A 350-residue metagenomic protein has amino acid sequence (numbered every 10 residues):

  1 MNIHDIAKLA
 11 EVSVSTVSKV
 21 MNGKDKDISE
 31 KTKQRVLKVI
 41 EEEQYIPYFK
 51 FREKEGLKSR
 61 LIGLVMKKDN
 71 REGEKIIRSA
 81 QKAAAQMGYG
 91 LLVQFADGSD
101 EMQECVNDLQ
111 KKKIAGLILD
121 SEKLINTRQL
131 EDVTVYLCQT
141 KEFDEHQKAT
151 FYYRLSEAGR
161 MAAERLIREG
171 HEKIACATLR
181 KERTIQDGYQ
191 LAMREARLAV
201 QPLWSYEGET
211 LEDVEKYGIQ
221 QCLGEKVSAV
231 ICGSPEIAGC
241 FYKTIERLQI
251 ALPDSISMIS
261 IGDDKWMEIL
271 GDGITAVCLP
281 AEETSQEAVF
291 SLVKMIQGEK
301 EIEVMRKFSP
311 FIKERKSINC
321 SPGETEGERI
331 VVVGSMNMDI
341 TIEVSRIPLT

Functional and structural regions predicted by a protein language model:
M1-L57, P348: N-terminal helix-turn-helix DNA-binding module of bacterial transcription factors
R35, E72-M87, A158-M161, K181-V200 (+2 more regions): Short, solvent-exposed amphipathic alpha-helices that sit in or adjacent to ligand/effector-binding or catalytic
G56-E164, Q220-E225, A229, E236: Alpha-helical recognition/docking segments in bacterial nutrient-uptake and carbohydrate-utilization systems
A84-F95, A175, Q190-E212: Short beta-strand elements in bilobed, periplasmic/extracellular small-molecule ligand-binding domains
K141, H146-C176, L211-I219, A238 (+1 more regions): Hydrophobic alpha-helical segments within soluble ligand-binding/sensing domains
R160-L198, V304-K316: An alpha-beta-alpha
V200, I219-C232, E236-S321: Flexible loop/turn connectors
T325-T350: Glycine-rich phosphate/adenosyl-contacting loop at the front of the ribokinase-like
